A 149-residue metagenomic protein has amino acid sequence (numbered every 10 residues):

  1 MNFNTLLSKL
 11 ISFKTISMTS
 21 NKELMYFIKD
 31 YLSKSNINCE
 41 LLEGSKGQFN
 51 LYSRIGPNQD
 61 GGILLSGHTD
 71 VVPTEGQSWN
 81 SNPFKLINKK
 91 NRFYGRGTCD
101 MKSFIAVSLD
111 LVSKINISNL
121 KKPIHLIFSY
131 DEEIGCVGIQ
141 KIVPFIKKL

Functional and structural regions predicted by a protein language model:
M1-F93, I117-L120: Acidic/His- and Gly-rich active-site-bordering loop/insert found across diverse amide/peptide-bond hydrolases
S20, G97, I134-G135: Secondary-structure boundary/capping motif
R92-D100: Active-site-proximal loop motif in hydrolases
M101-L149: Acidic/histidine-rich catalytic neighborhood of metal-dependent amide-processing enzymes
